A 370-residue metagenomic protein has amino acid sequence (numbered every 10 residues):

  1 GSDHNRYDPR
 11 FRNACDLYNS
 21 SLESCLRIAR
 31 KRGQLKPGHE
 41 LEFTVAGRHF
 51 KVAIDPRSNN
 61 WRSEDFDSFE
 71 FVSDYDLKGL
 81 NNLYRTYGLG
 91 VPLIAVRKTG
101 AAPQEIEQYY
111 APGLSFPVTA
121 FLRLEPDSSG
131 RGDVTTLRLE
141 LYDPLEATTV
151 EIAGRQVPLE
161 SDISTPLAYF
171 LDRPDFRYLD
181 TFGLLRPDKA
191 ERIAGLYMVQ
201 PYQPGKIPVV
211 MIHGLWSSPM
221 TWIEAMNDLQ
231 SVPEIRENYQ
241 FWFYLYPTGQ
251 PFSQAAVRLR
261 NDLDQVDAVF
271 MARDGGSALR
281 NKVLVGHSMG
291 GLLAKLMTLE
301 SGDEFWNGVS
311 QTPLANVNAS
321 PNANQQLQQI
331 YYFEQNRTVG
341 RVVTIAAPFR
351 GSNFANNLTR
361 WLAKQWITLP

Functional and structural regions predicted by a protein language model:
G1-V209, S218-E224, Q240-F243, M271 (+1 more regions): Flexible, membrane-associating and regulatory peripheral segments of lipid-active enzymes
S2-G38, V209-L215, Y244-P370: Serine-dependent carboxylesterase/thioesterase catalytic core of lipase-like alpha/beta-hydrolase/SGNH enzymes
P219, I223-N227, S253, V257: Short, surface-exposed alpha-helical segments at coil->helix boundaries
I223-Y239: Short amphipathic alpha-helix adjacent to the substrate-entry channel of hydrolases
